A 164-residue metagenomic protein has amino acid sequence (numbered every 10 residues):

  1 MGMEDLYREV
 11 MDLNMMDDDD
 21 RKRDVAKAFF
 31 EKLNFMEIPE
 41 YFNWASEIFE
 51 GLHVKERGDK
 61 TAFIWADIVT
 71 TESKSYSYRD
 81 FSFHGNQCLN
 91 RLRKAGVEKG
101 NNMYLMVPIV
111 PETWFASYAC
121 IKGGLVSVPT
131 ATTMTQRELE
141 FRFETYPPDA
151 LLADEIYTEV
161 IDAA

Functional and structural regions predicted by a protein language model:
M1-N14, Y118, K122-A164: Structural core segment of the AMP-binding/adenylate-forming
G2-R21, P39-I64, F83: A short N-terminal helical cap/helix-turn-helix that marks the beginning of AMP-binding/adenylate-forming
D18-D19, K27-K32: Mixed-charge, low-complexity intrinsically disordered regions
K32-Y41, I68-K74: Acyl-group handling in specialized metabolite and lipid biosynthesis
N43, S75, L152: Short aromatic/basic micro-patch
E47-F49, L89-N90, T158, D162: Short, well-ordered amphipathic alpha-helices
D59-Y118, T135-E140, E144: Conserved AMP-binding/adenylate-forming core of the ANL superfamily
